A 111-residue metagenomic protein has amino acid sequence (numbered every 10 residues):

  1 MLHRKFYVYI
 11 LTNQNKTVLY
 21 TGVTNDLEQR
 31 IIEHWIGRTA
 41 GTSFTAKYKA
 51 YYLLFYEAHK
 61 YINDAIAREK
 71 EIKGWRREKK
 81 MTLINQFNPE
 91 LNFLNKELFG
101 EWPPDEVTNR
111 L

Functional and structural regions predicted by a protein language model:
M1-A40, A46-Y56, A67-K70, F87-E90 (+1 more regions): GIY-YIG nuclease catalytic motif and its immediate N-terminal context
L27-E28, Y61-N63, R77: Residues at or immediately preceding the N-termini of alpha-helices
K70-N85: Short arginine-rich
